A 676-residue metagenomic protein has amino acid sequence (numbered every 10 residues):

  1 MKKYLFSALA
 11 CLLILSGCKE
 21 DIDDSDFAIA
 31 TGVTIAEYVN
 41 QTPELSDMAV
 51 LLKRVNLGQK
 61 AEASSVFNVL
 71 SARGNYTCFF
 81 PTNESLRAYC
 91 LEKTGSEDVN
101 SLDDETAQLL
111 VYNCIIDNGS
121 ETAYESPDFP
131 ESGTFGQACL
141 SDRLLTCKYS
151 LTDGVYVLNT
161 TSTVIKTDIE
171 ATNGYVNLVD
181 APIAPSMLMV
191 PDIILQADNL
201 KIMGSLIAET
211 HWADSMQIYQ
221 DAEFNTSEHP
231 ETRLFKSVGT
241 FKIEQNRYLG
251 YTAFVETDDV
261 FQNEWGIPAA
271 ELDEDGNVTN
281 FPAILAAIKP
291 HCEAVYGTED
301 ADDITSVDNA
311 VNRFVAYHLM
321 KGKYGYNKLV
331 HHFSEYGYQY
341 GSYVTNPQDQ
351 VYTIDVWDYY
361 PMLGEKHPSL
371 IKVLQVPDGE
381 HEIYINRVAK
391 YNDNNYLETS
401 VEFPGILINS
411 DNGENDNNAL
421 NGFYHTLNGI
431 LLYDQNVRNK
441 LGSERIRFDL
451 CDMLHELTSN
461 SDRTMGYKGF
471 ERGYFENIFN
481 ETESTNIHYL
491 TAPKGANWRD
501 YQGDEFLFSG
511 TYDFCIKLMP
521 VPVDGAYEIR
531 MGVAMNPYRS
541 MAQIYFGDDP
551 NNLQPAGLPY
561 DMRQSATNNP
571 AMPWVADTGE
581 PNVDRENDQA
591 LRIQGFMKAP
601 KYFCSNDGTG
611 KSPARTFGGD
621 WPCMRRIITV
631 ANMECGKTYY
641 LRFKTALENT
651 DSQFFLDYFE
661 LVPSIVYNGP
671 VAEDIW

Functional and structural regions predicted by a protein language model:
M1-S16: Sec-dependent bacterial lipoprotein signal peptides
F6, C18-W676: Mature, structured domains of secreted/extracytosolic soluble proteins
